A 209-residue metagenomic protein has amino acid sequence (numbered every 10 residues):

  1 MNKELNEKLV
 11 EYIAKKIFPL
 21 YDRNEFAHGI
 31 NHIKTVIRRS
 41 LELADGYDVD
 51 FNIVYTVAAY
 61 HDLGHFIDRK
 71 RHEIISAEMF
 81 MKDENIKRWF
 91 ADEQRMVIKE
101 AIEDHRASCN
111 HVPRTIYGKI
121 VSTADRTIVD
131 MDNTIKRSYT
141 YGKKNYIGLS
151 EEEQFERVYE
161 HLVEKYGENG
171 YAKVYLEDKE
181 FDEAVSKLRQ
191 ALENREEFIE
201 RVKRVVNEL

Functional and structural regions predicted by a protein language model:
N2-P19: Short alpha-helical hairpin
E4, D22-V49, Y60, C109-L209: Divalent metal-dependent phosphate-bond-processing catalytic cores, especially two-metal-ion Mg2+/Mn2+ enzymes that act
Y21, A44, D62-I67, E84 (+2 more regions): Short amphipathic alpha-helical interaction patches enriched in hydrophobic/aromatic residues with interspersed Lys/Arg
V36-I37, R71-I86: An active-site-proximal "capping" alpha-helix that borders the catalytic cofactor pocket
D48-T56, K87-E103, P113, Y117: Acidic/histidine metal-binding catalytic segments
F51-D68, H72, S76, V97-R106: His-Asp-centered metal-binding catalytic motifs of divalent-metal-dependent phosphohydrolases/nucleases
M81-N85, E103-S108, V129-N133: Short helix-capping and hinge/turn segments at secondary-structure transitions, especially at repeat and domain
